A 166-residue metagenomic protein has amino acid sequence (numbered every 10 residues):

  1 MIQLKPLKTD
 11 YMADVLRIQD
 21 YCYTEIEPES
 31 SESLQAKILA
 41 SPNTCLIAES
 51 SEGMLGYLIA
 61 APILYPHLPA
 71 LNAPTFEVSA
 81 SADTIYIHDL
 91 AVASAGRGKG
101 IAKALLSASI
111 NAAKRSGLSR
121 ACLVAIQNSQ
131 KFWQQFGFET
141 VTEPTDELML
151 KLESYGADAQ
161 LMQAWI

Functional and structural regions predicted by a protein language model:
I2-V15: A short beta-loop-alpha structural element at the N-terminal edge of CoA-dependent acyl/N-acetyltransferase catalytic
T24-M54, I59-E77: Active-site rim helix/loop that mediates acceptor-substrate recognition in acyltransferases
N43, G156-M162: Short hydrophobic/aromatic beta-strand or adjacent loop that forms the aromatic wall/cage of a ligand/substrate-binding
Y57-A91, R97, P144-D158: Conserved acyl-donor/pantetheine-binding loop and adjacent beta-alpha core of acyl/acetyltransferases and related
V92, G98-N111: Conserved acetyl-CoA-binding loop-helix of GNAT-fold acetyltransferases
L106, N111-A125: Conserved GNAT acetyl-CoA-binding A-motif
R115, Q127-S154: Conserved active-site alpha-helix within GNAT-family acetyltransferase domains
